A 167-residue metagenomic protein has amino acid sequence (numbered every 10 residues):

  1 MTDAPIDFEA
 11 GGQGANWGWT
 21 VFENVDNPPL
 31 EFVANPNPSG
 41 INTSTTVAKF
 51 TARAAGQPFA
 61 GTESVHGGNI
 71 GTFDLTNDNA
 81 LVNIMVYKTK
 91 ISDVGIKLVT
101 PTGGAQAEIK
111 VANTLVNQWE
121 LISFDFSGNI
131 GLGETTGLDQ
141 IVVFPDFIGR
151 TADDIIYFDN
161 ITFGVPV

Functional and structural regions predicted by a protein language model:
M1-V167: Beta-rich carbohydrate-recognition modules and glycan-binding surfaces
